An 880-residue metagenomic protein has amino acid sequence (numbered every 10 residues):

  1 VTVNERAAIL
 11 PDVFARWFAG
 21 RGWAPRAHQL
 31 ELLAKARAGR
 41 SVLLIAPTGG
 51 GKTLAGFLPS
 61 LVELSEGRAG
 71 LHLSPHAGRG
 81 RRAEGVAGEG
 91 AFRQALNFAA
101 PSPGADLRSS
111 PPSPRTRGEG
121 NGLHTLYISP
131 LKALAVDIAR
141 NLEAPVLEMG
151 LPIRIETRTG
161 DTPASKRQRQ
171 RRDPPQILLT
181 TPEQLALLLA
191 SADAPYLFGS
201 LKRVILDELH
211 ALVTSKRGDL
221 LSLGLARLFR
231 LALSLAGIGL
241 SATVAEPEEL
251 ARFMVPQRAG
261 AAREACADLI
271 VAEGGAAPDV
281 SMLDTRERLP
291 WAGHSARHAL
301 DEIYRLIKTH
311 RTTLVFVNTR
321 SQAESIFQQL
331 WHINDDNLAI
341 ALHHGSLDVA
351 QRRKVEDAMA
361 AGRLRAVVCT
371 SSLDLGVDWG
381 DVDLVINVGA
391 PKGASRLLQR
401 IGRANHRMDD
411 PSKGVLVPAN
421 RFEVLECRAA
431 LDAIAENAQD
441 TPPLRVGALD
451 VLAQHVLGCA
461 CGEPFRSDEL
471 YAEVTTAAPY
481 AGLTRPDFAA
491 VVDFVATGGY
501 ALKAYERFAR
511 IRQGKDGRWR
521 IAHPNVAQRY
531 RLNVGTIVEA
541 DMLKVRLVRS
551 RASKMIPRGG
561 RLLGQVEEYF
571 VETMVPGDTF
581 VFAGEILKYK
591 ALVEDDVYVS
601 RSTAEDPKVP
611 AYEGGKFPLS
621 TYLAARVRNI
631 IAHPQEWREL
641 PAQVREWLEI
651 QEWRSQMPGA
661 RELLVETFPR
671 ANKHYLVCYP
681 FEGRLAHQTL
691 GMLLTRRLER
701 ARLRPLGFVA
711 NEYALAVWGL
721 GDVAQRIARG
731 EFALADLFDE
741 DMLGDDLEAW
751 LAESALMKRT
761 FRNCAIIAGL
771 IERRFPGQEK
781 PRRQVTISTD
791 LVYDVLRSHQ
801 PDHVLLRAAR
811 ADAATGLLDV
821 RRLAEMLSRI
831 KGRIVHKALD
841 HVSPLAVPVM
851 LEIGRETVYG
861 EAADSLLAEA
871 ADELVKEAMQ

Functional and structural regions predicted by a protein language model:
T2-G20, A24-G50, A55-R68, N121-R520: Helicase motor core with emphasis on the C-terminal RecA-like subdomain
A77-G85, E89, T116-E119: Glycine-biased, low-complexity coil/linker segments
E249, R258, R286-H298, A509-V571: A contiguous, basic/glycine-rich beta-loop/short-helix subdomain that forms a polymer-engagement track
D357, L364, A394-R396, H406-A419 (+16 more regions): Long C-terminal interaction/binding lobes of large macromolecular proteins
Y471-V474, A478-M542, S553, P610 (+1 more regions): Extended, highly charged accessory segments
E585-L592: Short beta-strand-centered aromatic/proline hotspots
V593-P610: Short, solvent-exposed secondary-structure boundary/capping segments
